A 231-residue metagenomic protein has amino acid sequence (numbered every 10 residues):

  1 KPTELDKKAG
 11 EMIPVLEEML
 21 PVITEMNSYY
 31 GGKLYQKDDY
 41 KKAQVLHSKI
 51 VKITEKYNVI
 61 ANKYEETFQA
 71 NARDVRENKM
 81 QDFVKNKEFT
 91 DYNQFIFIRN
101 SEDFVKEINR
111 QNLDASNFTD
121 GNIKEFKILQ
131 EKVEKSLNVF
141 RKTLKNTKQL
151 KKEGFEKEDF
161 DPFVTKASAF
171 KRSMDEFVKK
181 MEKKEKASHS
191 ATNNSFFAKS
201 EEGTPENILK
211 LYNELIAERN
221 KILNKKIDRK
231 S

Functional and structural regions predicted by a protein language model:
K1-D38: Post-signal peptide N-terminal segment of secreted/secretory-pathway proteins
K1-T3, G31-V45, E77, R110-D114 (+2 more regions): Short, charged/polar, low-complexity loop and linker segments that flank or interrupt alpha-helical bundles
K7, D38-V45, K52, E158 (+1 more regions): A structural signal for alpha-helical segments
N27, L34, E65-F68, A72-V75 (+7 more regions): Coiled-coil heptad-register positions
L46-A167: Extended amphipathic alpha-helical interaction segments
E125-K230: A cross-kingdom marker for long, charged
